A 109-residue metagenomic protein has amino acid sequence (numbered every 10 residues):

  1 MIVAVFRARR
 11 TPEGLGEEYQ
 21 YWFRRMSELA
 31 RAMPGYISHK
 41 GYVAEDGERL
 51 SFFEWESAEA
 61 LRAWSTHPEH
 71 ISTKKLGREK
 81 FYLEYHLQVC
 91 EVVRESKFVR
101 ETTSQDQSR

Functional and structural regions predicted by a protein language model:
M1-R49, A58-T66, Y82-R109: Short S/T/G/P-rich N-terminal loop/turn motif that feeds into the first structured element of a domain
